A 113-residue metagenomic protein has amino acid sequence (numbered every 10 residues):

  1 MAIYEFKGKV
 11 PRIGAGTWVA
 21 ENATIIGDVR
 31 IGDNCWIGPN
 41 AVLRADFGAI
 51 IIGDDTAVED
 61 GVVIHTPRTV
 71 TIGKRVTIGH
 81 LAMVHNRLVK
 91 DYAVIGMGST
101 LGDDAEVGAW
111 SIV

Functional and structural regions predicted by a protein language model:
M1-G16, N22: Terminal amphipathic alpha-helical/low-complexity segments used for targeting or macromolecular assembly
V10-R12, I51, T71: Surface-exposed loop/turn motifs in large extracellular/passenger domains
A15, A20-E21, I26-G27, G32-D33 (+12 more regions): Left-handed beta-helix
